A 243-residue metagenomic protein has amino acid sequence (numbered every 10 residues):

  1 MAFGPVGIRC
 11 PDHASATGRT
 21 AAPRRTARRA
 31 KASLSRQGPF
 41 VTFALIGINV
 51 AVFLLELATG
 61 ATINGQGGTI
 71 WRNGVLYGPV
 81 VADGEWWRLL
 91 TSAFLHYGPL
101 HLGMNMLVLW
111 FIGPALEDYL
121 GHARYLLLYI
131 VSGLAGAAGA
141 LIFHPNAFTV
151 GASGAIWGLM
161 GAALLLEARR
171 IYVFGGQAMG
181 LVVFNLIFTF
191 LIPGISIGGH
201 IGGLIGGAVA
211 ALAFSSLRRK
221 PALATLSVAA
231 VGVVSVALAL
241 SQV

Functional and structural regions predicted by a protein language model:
F3-V243: A detector for small-residue-rich transmembrane helices and their helix-helix packing motifs
